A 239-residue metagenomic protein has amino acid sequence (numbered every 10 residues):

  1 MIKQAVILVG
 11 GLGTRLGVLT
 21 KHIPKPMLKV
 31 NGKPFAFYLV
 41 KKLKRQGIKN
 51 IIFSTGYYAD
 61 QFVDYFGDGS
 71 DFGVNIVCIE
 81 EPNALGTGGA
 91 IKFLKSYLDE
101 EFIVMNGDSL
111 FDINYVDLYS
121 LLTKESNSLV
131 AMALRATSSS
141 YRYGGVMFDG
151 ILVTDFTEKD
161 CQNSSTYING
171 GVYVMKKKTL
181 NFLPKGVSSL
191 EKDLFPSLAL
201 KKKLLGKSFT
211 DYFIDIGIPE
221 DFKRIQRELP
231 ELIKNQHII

Functional and structural regions predicted by a protein language model:
M1-I7, K33-N106, Y115-D117, F148 (+2 more regions): Conserved N-terminal catalytic core of the sugar/cofactor nucleotidyltransferase
M1-V18, M27: N-proximal low-complexity "stem/linker" segments adjacent to membrane-targeting elements
G10, G56, R135-A136: Histidine-centered beta-alpha loop that forms part of the nucleotide-sugar donor binding/catalytic region in diverse
L12, D108-S109: Active-site metal-binding loops of divalent metal-dependent hydrolases
H22-F35: Short catalytic helix/loop segments, enriched in acidic residues and glycine and frequently bearing histidine
M27, G145-F148, F195, G206: A structural signal for short hydrophobic beta-strand segments in well-ordered beta-sheet cores
I48, F102-I103, L110, V116-T123 (+2 more regions): Catalytic-core segments of class I nucleotidyltransferases/pyrophosphorylases that form NMP-activated intermediates
S126-R135: A short, conserved acidic/glycine-rich loop-to-beta-strand motif that forms the donor nucleotide-sugar/metal
